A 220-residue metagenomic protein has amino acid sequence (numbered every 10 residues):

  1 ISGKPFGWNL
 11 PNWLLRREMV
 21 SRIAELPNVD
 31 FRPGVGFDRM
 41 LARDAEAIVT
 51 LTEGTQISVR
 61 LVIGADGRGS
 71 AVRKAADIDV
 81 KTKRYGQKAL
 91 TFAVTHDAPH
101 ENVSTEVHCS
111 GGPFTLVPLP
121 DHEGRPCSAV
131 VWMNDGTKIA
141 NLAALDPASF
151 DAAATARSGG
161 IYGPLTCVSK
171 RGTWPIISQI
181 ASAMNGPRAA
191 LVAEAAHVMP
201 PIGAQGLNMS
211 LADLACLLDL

Functional and structural regions predicted by a protein language model:
I1-A75, K83-K88: Conserved N-terminal helical subregion
K4, I139-A140, V198-P201: Short small-residue beta-strand/loop micro-motif enriched in glycine and branched aliphatics
W8-W13, A144, N208-L211: Short, solvent-exposed loop/helix junctions and linker helices that flank or host conserved functional motifs
P11, P33, M133-D135, A195: A secondary-structure boundary/capping signal
R43, S110, N185-G186: Structural motif
E46-Q56, L61-R171, I176: Conserved FAD-binding catalytic core of PHBH/FMO-like flavoproteins
G172-L220: Conserved mid-domain beta->alpha element of the FAD-binding
